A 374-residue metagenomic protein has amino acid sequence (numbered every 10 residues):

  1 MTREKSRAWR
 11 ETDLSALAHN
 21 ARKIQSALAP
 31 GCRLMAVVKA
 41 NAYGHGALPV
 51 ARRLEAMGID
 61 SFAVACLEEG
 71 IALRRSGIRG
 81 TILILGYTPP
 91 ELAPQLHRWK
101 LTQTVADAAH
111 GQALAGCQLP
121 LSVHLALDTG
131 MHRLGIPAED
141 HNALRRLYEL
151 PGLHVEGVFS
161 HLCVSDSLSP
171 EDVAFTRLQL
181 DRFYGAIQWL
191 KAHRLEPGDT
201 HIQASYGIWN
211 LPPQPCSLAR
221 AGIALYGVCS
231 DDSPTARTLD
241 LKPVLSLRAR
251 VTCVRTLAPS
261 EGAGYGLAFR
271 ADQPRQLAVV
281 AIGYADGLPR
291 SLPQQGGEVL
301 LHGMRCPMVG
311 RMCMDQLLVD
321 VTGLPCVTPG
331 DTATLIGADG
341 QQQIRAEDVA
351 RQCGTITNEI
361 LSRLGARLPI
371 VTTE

Functional and structural regions predicted by a protein language model:
T2-E4, A8-H19, C32-H201: Active-site-proximal beta-alpha core segment in soluble small-molecule metabolic enzymes
L28, L96, C117-Q118, H124 (+9 more regions): Solvent-exposed alpha-helices and their adjacent loops that cap or buttress functional pockets in soluble metabolic
C32, S217, T328-D331: Surface-exposed loop/turn positions
V38-A40, C66-L67, Y87, A106-A108 (+12 more regions): Fold-independent oxyanion-binding glycine-rich loops and adjacent beta-strand/coil segments at enzyme active sites
A51-R53, W99, D140-N142, A236 (+2 more regions): Short, solvent-exposed amphipathic alpha-helical segments in soluble enzyme and RNA/protein-processing domains
I84, V155, V251, M308-V309: A structural signal for short, hydrophobic beta-strand segments that form beta-sheets in beta-rich/all-beta domains
F175-P274: Anionic-ligand-binding alpha/beta catalytic cores of soluble enzymes and soluble regulatory domains that recognize
T256-E374: C-terminal accessory subdomain/extension
